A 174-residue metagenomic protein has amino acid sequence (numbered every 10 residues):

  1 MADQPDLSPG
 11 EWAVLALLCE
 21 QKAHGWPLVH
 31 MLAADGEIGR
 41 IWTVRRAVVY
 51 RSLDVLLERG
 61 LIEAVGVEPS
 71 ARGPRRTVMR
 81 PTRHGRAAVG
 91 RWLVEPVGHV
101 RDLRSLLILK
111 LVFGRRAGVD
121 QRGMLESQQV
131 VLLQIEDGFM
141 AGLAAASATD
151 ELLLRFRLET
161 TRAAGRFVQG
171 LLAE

Functional and structural regions predicted by a protein language model:
M1-R101: Basic helix-turn-helix/winged-helix DNA-binding cores and closely related short helical interaction motifs
C19, A23, R116-V119, V130 (+1 more regions): Residues in soluble alpha-helical coiled-coils and helical-bundle/repeat scaffolds
V48, L106, L153-F156, T160: Amphipathic alpha-helical interaction segments
G90-Q134: Amphipathic alpha-helical dimerization/coiled-coil segments that flank or bridge DNA-binding/regulatory modules
R122, Q129, L133-D137, L143 (+4 more regions): Heptad-repeat amphipathic alpha-helical coiled-coil interaction surface used for oligomerization/assembly
